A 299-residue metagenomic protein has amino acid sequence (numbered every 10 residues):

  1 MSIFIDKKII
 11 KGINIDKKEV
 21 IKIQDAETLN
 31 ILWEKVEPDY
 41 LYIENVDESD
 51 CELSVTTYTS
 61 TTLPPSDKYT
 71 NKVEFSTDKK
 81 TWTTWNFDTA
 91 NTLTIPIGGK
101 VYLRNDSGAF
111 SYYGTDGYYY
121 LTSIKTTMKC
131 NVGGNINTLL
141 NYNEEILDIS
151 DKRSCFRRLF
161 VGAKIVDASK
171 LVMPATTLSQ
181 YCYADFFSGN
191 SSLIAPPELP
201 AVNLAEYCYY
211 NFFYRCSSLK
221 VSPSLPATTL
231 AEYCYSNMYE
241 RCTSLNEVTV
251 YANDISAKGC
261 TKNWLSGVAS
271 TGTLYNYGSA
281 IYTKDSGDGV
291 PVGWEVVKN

Functional and structural regions predicted by a protein language model:
M1-S49, L53-V55, V296-N299: Enriched but not universal
S2-I3, I10-I13, I21-I23, C155-F156 (+9 more regions): Periodically patterned hydrophobic/aromatic "hotspot" residues that form packing/interaction faces in regular
D39-D67, G108, T138-L147: A short beta-strand element within beta-rich, extracytoplasmic domains of secreted/secretory-pathway proteins
L41-N45, N86-I95, V101, T115-K152 (+6 more regions): Structural signature of tandem-repeat unit edges
C51, T92-A109: Noncatalytic modules at the cell exterior or secretory-pathway interfaces, chiefly beta-strand-rich lectin/adhesion
E74-T77: Conserved Ser/Thr-centered positions that define the repeating blades of beta-propeller domains
D106-Y118: Short acidic/polar inter-strand loop motif in beta-rich domains
T261-L265, I281-V297: Short, aromatic/basic amphipathic alpha-helical patches
